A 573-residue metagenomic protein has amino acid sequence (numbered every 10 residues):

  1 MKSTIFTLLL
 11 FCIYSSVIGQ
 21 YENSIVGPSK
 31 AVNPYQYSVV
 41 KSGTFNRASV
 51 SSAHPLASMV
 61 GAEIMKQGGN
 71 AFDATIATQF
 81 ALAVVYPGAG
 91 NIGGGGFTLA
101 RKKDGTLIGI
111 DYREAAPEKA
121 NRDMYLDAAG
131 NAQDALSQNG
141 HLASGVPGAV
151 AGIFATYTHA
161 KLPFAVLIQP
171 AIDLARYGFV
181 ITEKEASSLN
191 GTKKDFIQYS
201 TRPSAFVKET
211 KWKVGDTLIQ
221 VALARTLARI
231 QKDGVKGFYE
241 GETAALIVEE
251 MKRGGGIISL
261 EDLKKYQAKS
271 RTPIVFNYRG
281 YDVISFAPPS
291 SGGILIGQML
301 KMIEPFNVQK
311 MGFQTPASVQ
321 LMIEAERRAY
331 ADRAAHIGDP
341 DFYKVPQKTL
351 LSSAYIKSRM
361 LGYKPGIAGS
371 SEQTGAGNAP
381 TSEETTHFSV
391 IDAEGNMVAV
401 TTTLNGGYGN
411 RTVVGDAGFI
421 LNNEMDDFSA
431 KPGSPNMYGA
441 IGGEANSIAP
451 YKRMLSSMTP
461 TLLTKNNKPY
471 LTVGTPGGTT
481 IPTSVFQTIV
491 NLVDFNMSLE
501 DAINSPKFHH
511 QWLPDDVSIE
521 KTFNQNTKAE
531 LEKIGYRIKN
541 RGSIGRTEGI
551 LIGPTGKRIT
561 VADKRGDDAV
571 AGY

Functional and structural regions predicted by a protein language model:
M1-E22: Bacterial Sec-dependent N-terminal signal peptides
Y21-M59, E63, A71-G234, F238-E240 (+5 more regions): Noncatalytic scaffold domains of N-terminal-nucleophile
G27-P28, T201, P305-L404, D416-A417 (+1 more regions): Internal maturation/activation junctions in enzymes
V84-G109, I257-S259, M397-K465, F495 (+1 more regions): Active-site rim segments in enzyme catalytic domains, especially the processed small/beta chain of N-terminal
G90-N91, G95-K102, T386-V390, P460-L462 (+2 more regions): Short beta-strand scaffold segments in enzyme catalytic cores
I284-G293, S389, T401-V413, T475-P482: Glycine-rich phosphate/pyrophosphate-binding beta-alpha loops
K452, D494-G542: Extended C-terminal subregions enriched in glycine
